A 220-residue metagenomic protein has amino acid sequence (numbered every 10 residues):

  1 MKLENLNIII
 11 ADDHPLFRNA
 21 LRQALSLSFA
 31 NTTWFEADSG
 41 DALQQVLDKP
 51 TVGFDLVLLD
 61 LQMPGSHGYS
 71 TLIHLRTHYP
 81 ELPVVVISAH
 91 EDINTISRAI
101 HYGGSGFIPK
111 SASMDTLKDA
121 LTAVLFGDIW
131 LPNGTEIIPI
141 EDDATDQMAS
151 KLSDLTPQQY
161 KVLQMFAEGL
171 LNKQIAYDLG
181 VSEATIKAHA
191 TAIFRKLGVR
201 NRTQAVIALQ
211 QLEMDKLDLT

Functional and structural regions predicted by a protein language model:
S39, H67-S70: Acidic catalytic/metal-coordinating carboxylates
V52-L58: Active-site beta3 strand of CheY-like receiver
D60-L61, S88: Active-site residues of response regulator receiver
P64: The feature encodes the CheY-like receiver
Y69-E81: Short amphipathic alpha-helix used as the core "switch/output" element in two-component signaling
S97-I100, P109-L152, K161, M214: Short, flexible helix-to-coil linker/hinge segments that flank and couple to helix-turn-helix
G169-Q204: Recognition helix of helix-turn-helix DNA-binding domains
